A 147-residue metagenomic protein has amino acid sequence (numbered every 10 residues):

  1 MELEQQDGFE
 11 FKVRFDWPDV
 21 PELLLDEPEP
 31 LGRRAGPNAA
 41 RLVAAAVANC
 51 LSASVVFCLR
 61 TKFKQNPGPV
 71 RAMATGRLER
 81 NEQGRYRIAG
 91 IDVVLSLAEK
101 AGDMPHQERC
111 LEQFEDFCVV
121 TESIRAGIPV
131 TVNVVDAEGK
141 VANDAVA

Functional and structural regions predicted by a protein language model:
M1-A45, A53-A147: Extended beta-strand/beta-hairpin segments
